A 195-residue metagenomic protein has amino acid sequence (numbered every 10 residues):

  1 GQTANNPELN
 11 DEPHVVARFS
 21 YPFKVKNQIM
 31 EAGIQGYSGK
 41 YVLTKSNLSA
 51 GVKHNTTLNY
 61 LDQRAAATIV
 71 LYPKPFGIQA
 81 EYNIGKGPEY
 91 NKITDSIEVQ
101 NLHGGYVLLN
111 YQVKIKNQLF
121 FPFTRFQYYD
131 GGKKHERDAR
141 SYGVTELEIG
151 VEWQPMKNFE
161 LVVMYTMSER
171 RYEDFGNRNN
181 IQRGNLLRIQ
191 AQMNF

Functional and structural regions predicted by a protein language model:
G1-G39: Aromatic- and glycine-enriched pocket-lining scaffold segments that form the walls of small-molecule binding clefts
K26-F195: Outer-membrane beta-barrel pore domains
